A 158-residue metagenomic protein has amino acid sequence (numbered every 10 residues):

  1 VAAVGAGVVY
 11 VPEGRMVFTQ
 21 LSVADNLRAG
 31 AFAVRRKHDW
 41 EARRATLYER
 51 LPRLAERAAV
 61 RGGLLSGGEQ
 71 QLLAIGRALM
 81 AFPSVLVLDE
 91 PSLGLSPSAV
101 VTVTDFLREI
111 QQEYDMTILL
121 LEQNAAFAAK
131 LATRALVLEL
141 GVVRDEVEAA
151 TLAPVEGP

Functional and structural regions predicted by a protein language model:
V1-A2, V23-E41, R50-A55, D145-V147: ABC-type ATPase nucleotide-binding domains, specifically the catalytic core motifs of the NBD
L21, L65, A78-L79: ABC ATPase signature
R61-L65, E69: Conserved ABC ATPase signature
M80-S84: A short, proline-enriched helix->beta-strand linker immediately N-terminal to the Walker B motif in ABC-type P-loop
L86-E90: Catalytic Walker B motif of ABC-type/P-loop ATPase nucleotide-binding domains
V101-D115: Helical segment within the ABC ATPase nucleotide-binding domain
L120-Q123: H-loop/switch region of ABC-family ATPase nucleotide-binding domains
V142-P158: Conserved beta-strand-loop-alpha-helix hinge in the C-terminal portion of ABC ATPase nucleotide-binding domains
